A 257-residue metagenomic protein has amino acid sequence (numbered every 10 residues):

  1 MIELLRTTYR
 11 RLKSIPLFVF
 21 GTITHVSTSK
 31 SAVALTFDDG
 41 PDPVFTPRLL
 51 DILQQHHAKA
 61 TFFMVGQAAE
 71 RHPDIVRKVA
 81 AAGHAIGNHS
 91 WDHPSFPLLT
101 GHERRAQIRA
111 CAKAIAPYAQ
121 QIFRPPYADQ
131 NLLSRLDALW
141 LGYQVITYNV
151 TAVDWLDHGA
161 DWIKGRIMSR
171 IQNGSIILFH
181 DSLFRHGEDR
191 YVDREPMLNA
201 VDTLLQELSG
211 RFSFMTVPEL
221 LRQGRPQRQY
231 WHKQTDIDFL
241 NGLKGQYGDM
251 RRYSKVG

Functional and structural regions predicted by a protein language model:
M1-V19, T235-G257: Membrane-proximal basic amphipathic "stem/tether" segments
I2-T7, K30-S31, V145-Y148, F184-R185: A generic short-segment signal for beta-strand/edge and adjacent turn/coil regions
R6-S95, E103, R109-A110, Q120 (+1 more regions): Active-site beta->alpha N-cap acidic-glycine motif
T24, P43, Q227, G245-R251: Polar low-complexity intrinsically disordered regions enriched in Ser/Thr and small residues
K59, K78, M168, Q234-L240: Juxtamembrane helix-loop transition sites at the ends of transmembrane segments in multi-pass membrane proteins
E70-R71, P94-S209, S213, V217-W231: Catalytic domains of cell-wall/extracellular-matrix polysaccharide-remodeling enzymes, centered on de-N-acetylation
A81-G83, R109, A114-A119, Q234-D238 (+1 more regions): Structural recognition of alpha->loop->beta junctions
S90-W91, S182, G248: Compositionally biased, intrinsically disordered low-complexity segments enriched in polar/proline residues
